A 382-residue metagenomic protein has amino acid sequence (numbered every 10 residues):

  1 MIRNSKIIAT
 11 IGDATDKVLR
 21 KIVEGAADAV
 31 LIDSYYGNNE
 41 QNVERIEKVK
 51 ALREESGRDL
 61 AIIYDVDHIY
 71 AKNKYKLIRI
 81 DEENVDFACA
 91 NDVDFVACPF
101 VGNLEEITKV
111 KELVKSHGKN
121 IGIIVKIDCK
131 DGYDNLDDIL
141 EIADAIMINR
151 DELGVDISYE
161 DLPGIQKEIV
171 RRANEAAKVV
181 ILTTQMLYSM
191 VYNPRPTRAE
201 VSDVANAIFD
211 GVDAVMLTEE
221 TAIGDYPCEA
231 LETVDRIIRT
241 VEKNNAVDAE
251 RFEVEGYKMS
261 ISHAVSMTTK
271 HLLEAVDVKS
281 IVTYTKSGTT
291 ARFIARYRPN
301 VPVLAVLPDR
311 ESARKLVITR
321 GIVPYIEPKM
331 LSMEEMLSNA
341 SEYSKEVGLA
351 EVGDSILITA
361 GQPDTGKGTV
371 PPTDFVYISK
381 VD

Functional and structural regions predicted by a protein language model:
M1-D382: Non-catalytic helical/linker scaffolds that mediate oligomerization, partner binding, and domain coupling around large
